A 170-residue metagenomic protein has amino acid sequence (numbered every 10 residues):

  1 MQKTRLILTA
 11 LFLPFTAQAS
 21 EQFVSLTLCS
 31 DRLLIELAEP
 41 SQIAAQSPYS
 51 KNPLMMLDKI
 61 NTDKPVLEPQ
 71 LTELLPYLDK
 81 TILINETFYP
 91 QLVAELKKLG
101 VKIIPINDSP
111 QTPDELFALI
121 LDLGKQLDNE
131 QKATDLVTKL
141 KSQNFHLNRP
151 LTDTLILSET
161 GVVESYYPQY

Functional and structural regions predicted by a protein language model:
M1-Q2, S20: The identity of the second residue at the extreme N-terminus of proteins
Q2-T9: Sec-dependent signal peptide recognition, specifically the positively charged N-region followed immediately by
A10-A19: Hydrophobic h-region of N-terminal signal peptides that target proteins for export in Gram-negative bacteria
F12, R32-L33, P53, L92 (+1 more regions): Intrinsically disordered, low-complexity boundary segments flanking structured domains
A19-Q22, L92-S165: Extracytoplasmic substrate-binding proteins
Q22-E86: A short, structured surface patch at a secondary-structure boundary
P48-K51, T87-Y89, N107-T112: Short, acidic/turn-prone active-site loops that include or flank metal/cofactor- and phosphate-binding residues
P168-Y170: Anionic-ligand binding region
